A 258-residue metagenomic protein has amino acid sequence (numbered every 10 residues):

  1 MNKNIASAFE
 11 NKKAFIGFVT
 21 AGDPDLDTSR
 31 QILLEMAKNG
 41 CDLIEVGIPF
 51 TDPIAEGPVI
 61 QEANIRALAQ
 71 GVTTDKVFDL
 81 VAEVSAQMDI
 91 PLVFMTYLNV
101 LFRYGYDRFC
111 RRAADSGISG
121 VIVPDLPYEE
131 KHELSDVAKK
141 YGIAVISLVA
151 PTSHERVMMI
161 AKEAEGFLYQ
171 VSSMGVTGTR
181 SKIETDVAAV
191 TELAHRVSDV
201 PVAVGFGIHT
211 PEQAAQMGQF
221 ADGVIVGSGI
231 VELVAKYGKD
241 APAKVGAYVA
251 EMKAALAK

Functional and structural regions predicted by a protein language model:
M1-V19, A82-S85: N-terminal amphipathic alpha-helix/helix-capping segment at the start of soluble metabolic enzymes
F15-V19, I44-V46, L92-T96, V121-V123 (+4 more regions): Hydrophobic faces of well-ordered beta-strands that scaffold small-molecule active sites in alpha/beta enzyme cores
L26-M36, T152-K162, V204, I208-V224: Catalytic cores of alpha/beta
C41-D52, I118-I122, P127-E130, S172-G178 (+2 more regions): Glycine-rich phosphate-binding active-site loops on the catalytic face of alpha/beta enzymes
I48-F50, V59-P124, L256: Active-site beta->alpha loop and helix N-cap motifs at the rims of alpha/beta catalytic domains
I60-E62, Q70, V157-R196, L233-A235: Glycine/Thr-rich beta-alpha phosphate-binding loop at enzyme active sites
A69-V72, G117-E130, A144-T152, M158 (+1 more regions): Catalytic beta/alpha-barrel core
V77, E192-V200, H209-A215, Q219-K258: Alpha/beta catalytic cores of nucleotide-metabolism and tRNA/nucleoside-modifying enzymes
